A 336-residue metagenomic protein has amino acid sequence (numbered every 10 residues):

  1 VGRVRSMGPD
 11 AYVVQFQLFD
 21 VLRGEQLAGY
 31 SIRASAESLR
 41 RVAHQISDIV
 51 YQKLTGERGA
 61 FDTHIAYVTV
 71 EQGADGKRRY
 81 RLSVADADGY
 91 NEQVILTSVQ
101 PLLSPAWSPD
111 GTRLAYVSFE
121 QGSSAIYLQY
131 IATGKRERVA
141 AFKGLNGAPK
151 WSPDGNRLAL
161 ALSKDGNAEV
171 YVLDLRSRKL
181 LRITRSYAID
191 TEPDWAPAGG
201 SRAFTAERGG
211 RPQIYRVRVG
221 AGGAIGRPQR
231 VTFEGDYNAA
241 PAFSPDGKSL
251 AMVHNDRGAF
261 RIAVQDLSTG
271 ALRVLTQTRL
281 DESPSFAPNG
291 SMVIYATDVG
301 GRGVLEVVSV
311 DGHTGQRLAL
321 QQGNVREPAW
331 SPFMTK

Functional and structural regions predicted by a protein language model:
V1-I49: Amphipathic beta-strand/beta-sheet edge segments enriched in Tyr/Trp
L22, D86-Y90, Y130-G134, D174-R178 (+3 more regions): Short loop/turn segments that connect beta-strands within beta-propeller blades
R58, V70-R81, T97-Q100, V117-I126 (+9 more regions): A flexible loop/linker signature enriched in serine peptidases of the S9 family
G59-F61, P109-D110, P153-D154, P197-A198 (+3 more regions): Residue-level detector of Asp-centered blade-edge/turn motifs that repeat once per structural unit in beta-propeller
I65, G111-L114, G155-A159, R202-A203 (+2 more regions): Hydrophobic beta-strand positions that form the internal "hydrophobic ladder" of WD40/Gbeta-like beta-propeller blades
N91-L96, K135-A140, K179-T184, R227-T232 (+2 more regions): A short beta-strand motif characteristic of beta-propeller blades
G303-K336: Blade-level signature of beta-propeller repeat domains, shared across WD40, Kelch, NHL, RCC1 and BNR/Asp-box propellers
